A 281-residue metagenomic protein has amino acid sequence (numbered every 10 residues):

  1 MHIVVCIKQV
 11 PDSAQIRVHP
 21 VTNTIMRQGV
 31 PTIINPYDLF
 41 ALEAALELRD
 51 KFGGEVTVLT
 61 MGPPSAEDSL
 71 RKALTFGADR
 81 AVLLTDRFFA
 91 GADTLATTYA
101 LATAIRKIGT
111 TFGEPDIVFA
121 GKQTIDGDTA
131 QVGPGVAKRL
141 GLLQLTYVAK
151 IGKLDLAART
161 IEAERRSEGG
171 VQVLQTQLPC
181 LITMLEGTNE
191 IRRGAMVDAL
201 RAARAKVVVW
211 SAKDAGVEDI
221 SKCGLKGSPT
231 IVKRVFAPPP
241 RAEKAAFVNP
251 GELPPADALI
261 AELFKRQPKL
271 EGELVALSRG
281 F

Functional and structural regions predicted by a protein language model:
M1-F281: N-terminal glycine-rich FAD/FM-binding segment characteristic of electron-transfer flavoproteins
